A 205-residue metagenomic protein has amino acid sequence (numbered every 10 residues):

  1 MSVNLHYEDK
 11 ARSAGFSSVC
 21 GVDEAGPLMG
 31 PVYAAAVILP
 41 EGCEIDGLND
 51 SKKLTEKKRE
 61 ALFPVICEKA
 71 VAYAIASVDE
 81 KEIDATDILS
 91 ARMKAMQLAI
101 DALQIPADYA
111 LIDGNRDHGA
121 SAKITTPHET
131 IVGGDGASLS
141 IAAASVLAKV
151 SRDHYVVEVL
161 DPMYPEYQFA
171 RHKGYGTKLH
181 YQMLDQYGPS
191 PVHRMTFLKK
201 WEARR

Functional and structural regions predicted by a protein language model:
M1-R205: RNase H-like, Mg2+-dependent phosphodiesterase core, and more generally RNA phosphate-backbone-engaging helix-loop
